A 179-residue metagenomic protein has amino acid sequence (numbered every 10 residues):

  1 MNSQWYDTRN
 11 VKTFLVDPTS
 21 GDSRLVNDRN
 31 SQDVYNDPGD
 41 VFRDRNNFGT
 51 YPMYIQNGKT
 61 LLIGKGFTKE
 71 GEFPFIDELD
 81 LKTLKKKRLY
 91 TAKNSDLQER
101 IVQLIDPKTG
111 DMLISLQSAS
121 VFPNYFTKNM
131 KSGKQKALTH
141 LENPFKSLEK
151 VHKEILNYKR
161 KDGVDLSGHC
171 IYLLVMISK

Functional and structural regions predicted by a protein language model:
M1-S3, N10-T13, R24-N30, Y51-P52 (+2 more regions): Non-catalytic accessory segments flanking enzyme active sites
N2-Y6, F14-V16, F67-K69: Short consensus segments that form the blades of beta-propeller domains, in both extracellular/periplasmic
F14-T19, F42-R43: Short secondary-structure boundary/capping segments
P18, S23-D28, I55, G66: Polyanionic (Asp/Glu-rich) segments that form extended negatively charged tracts
Y35: Polybasic, glycine- and aromatic-enriched phosphate-binding surface used to engage nucleic acids
P38-G58, V102-L104: Signature of short aromatic-glycine-proline-rich micro-motifs recurring in repeat-based ectodomains
K59-T60, D111: Conserved core beta-strand positions within WD40 beta-propeller blades
L62-G64: Long, ordered, helix-rich scaffold segments
